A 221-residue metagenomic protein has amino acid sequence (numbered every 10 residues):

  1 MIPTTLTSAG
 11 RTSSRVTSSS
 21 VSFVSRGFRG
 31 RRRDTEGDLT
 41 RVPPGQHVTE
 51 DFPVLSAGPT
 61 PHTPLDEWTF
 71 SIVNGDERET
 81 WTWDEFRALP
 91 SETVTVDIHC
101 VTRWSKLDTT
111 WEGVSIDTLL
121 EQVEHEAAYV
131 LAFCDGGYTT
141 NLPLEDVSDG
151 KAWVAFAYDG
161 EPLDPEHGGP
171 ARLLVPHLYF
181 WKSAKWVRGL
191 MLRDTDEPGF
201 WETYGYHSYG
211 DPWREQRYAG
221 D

Functional and structural regions predicted by a protein language model:
I2-S8: Alpha-helix boundary/capping motif
S22-D221: Structured, non-membrane catalytic/scaffold regions adjacent to prosthetic-group chemistry
